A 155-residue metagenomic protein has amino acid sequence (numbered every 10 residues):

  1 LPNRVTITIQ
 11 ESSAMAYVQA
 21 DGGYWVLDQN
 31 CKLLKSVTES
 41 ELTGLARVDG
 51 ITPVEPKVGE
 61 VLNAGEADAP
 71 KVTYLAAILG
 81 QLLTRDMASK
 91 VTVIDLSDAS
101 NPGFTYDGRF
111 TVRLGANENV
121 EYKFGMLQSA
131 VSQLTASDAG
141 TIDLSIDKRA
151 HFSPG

Functional and structural regions predicted by a protein language model:
P2-G155: Charged, solvent-exposed interaction patches on well-folded alpha/beta domains that mediate macromolecular contacts
